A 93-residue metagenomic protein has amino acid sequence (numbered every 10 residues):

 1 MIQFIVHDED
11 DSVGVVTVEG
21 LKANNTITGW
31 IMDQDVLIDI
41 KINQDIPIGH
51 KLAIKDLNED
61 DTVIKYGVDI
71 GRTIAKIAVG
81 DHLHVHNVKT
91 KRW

Functional and structural regions predicted by a protein language model:
I2-W93: N-terminal small-residue-enriched
